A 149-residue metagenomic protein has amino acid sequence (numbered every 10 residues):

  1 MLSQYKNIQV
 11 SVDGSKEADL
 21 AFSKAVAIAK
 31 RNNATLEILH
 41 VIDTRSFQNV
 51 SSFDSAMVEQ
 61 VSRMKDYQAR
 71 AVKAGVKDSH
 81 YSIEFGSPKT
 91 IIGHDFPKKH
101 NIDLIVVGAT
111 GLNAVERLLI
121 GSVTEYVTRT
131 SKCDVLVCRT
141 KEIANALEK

Functional and structural regions predicted by a protein language model:
L2-D54, A74: Small/aliphatic-rich secondary-structure junction motif
A21, Q48-S51, I91-H94, R117-L118 (+1 more regions): Short, well-ordered secondary-structure micro-motifs
A21, Q60-R63, V123: Hydrophobic alpha-helical membrane-association signature
E37-L39, H80-E84, L136: General small-molecule cofactor/ligand-binding pocket signal
L39-K65, A144-K149: Acidic, proline/glycine-rich short linear motifs
K73-I105, A144-K149: Structural beta-alpha unit
K98-A146: Gly/Ser-rich helix-loop-strand patches that form or flank binding pockets for ribonucleotide-derived cofactors
